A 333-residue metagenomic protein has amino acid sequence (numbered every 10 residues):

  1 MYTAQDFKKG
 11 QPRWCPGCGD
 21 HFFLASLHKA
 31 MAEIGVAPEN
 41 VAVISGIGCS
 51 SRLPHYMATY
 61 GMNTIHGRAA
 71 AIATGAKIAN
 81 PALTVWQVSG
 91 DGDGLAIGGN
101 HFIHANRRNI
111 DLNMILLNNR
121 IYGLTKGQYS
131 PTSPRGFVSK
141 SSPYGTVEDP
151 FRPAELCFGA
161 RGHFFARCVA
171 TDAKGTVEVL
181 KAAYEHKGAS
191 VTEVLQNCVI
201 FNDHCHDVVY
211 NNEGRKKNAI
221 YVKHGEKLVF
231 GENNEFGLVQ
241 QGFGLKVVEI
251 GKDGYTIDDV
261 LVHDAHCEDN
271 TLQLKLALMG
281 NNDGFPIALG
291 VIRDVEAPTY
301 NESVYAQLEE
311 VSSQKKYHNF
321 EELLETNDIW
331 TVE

Functional and structural regions predicted by a protein language model:
A4-I65: Active-site diphosphate/adenylate-binding microenvironment
K9-G10, I200-E333: Flexible, low-complexity linker and terminal segments
I44-G46, V88-S89, N113-N118, E193-L195 (+1 more regions): Short beta-strand segments
I47-C49, N119-I121, D172, L195-I200 (+1 more regions): Glycine-rich beta-alpha junction loops
C49-G123: Thiamine diphosphate
S130-E185: Conserved thiamine diphosphate
F164-Y221: ATP/pyrophosphate-binding catalytic subdomain of soluble kinases
